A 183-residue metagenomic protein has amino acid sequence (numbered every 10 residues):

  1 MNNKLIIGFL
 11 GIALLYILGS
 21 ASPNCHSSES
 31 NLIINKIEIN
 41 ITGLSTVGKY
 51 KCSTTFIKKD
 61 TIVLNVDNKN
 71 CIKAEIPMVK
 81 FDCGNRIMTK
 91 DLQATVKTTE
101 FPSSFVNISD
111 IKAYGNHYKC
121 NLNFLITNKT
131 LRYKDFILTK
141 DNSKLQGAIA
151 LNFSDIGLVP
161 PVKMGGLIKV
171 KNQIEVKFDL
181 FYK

Functional and structural regions predicted by a protein language model:
M1-L5: Positively charged n-region of N-terminal signal peptides that target proteins for export
I6-F9, F178: Short helix-onset patch at the extreme N-terminus, typifying the N->h transition of secretory signal peptides
F9-G19: Bacterial N-terminal signal peptides
A21-K183: Low-complexity, acidic/polar, glycine-enriched regions of mature
